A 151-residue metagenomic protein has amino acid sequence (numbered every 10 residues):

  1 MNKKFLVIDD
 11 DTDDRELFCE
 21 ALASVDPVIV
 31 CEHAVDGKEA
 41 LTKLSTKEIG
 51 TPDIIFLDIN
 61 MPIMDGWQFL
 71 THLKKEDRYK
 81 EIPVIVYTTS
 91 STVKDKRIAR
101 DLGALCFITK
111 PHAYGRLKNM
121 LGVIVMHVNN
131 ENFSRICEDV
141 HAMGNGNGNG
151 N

Functional and structural regions predicted by a protein language model:
D9, L57-D58, T88: Active-site residues of response regulator receiver
T12-H33: Two-component/phosphorelay signaling modules centered on CheY-like receiver
H33-I54, K118: Acidic, metal-coordinating helix/loop segments flanking the phosphotransfer/catalytic sites of two-component signaling
D53, E81-S91: A short, hydrophobic beta-strand element within the central beta-sheet of small alpha/beta folds
M61: Receiver (REC) domain active-site loop signature in two-component systems and cognate sites in sensor histidine kinases
L105: Short, glycine/charged-rich "phosphate-handling" switch motifs in NTP-dependent and phosphotransfer domains
H112-G122, F133: C-terminal output helix
